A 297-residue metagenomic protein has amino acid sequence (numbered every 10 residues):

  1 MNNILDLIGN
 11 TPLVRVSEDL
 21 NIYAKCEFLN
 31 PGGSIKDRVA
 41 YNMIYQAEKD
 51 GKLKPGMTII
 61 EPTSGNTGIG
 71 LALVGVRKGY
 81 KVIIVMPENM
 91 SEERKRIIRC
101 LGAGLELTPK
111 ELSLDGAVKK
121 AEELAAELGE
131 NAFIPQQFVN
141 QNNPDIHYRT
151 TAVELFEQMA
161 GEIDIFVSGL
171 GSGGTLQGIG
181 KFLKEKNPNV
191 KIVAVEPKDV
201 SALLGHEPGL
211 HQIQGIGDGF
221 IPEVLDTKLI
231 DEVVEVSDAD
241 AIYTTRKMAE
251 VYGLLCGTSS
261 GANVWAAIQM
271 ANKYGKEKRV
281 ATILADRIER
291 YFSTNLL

Functional and structural regions predicted by a protein language model:
M1-L297: PLP-dependent amino-acid enzyme catalytic core
